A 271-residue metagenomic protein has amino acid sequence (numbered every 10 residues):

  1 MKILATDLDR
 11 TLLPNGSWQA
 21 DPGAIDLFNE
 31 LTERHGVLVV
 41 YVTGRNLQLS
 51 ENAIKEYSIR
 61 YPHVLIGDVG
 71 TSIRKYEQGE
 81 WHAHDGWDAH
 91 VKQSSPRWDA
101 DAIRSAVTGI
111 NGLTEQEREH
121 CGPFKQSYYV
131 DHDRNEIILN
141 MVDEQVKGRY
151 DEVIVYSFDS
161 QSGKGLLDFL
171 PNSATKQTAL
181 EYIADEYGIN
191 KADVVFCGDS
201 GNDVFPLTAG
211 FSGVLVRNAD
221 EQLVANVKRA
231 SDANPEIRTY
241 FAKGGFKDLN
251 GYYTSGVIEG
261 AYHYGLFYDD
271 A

Functional and structural regions predicted by a protein language model:
M1-L8, D26-E33, D270: Non-catalytic pre-domain segments flanking phosphatase-related domains
M1-W18, L207: Asp-based phosphoryl-transfer active-site loop
K2-L4, H63, V194: The start of beta-strands in P-loop NTPase/AAA+ ATPase cores
T6, G67, G198: Active-site flanking residues adjacent to catalytic metal/cofactor-binding acidic residues
A20-P22, N218: A short acidic/small-residue loop/turn micro-motif
P22-E117: Active-site phosphate-binding/coordination module
R104-G210: Conserved acidic, metal-coordinating active-site core of Asp-based, Mg2+-dependent phosphoryl-transfer enzymes
L170, Q177-A271: Mg2+-dependent phosphoryl-transfer enzymes with acidic/Ser/Thr/Gly-rich catalytic loops
